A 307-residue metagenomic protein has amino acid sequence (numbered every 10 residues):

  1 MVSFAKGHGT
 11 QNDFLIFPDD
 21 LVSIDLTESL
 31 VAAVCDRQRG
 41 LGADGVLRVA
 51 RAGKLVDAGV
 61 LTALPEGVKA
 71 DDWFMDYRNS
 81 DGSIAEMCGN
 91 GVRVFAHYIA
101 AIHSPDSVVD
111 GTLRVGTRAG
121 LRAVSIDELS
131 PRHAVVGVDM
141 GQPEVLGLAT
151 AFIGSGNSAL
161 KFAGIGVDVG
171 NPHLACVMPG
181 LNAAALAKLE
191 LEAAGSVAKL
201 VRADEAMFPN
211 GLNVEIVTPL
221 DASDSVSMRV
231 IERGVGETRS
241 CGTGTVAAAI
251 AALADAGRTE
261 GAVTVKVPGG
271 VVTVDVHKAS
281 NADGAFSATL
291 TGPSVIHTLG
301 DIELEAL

Functional and structural regions predicted by a protein language model:
M1-R132, A175-L307: A glycine-rich beta-to-alpha transition motif near the start of alpha/beta enzyme domains, typified by
A119, Q142-G164: Active-site glycine-rich loop that binds ribose-phosphate moieties when present
V138-M140: Intrinsically disordered, low-complexity regions enriched in acidic/Ser/Thr/Pro/Gln residues
Q142, D168, V230-E232: Non-cytosolic beta-sheet module surface loops
G156-K188: Internal active-site segments that recognize and position negatively charged phosphoryl groups and nucleotide moieties
